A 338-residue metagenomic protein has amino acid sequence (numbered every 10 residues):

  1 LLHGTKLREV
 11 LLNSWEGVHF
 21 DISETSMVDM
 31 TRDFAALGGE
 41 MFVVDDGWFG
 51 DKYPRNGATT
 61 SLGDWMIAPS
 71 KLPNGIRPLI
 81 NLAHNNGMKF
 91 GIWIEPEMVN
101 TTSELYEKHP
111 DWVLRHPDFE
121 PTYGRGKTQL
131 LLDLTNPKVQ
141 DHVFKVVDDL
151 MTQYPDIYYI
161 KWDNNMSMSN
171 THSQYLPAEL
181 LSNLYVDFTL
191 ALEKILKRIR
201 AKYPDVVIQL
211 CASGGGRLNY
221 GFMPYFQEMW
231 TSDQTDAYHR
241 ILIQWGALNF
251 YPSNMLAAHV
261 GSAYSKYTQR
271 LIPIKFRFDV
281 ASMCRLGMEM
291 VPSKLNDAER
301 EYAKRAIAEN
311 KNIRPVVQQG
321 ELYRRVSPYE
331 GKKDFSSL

Functional and structural regions predicted by a protein language model:
L1, G38, N310-R314: Structural signal for hydrophobic packing residues in well-ordered secondary-structure cores of soluble enzyme domains
H3-K145, Y154, Y158-Y159: Aromatic-lined carbohydrate-binding/catalytic grooves of carbohydrate-active enzymes
D21, T102-S103, N219-Y220, G331-F335: Short, solvent-exposed polar/charged micro-motifs at secondary-structure junctions
M30-R32, L79, D148-D149, L196-R198 (+1 more regions): Generic recognition of flexible, low-complexity loop/linker segments
A58-G63, P117, Q174-N183, S327-S337: Carbohydrate-binding/catalytic loop surfaces
A68-G75, N85, E107-K275, D279 (+1 more regions): Active-site neighborhood of glycoside hydrolase catalytic domains
E289-L338: Glycan-recognition and catalytic regions of carbohydrate-active enzymes
